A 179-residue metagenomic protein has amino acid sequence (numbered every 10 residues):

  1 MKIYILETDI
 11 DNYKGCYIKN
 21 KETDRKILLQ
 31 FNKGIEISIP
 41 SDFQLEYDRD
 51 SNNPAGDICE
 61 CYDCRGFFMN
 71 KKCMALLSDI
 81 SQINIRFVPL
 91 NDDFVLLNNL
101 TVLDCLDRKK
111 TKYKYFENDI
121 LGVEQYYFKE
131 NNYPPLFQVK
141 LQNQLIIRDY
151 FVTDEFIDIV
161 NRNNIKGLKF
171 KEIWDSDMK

Functional and structural regions predicted by a protein language model:
M1-K179: Phosphate/anion-contacting hairpin/loop surfaces
